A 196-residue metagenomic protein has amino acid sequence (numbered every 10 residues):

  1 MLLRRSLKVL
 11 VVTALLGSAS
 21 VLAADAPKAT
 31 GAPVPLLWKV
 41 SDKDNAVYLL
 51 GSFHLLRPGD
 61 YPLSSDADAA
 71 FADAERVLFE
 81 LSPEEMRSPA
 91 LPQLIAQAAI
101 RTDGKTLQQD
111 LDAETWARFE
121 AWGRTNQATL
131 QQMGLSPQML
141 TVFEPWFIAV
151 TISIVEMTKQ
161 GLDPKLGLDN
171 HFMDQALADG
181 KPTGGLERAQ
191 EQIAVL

Functional and structural regions predicted by a protein language model:
M1-R4: N-terminal secretory signal peptides that target proteins for export/translocation
S6-S20: Bacterial N-terminal signal peptides
V21-D25, G31: Boundary at the C-terminal end of the N-terminal hydrophobic targeting segment
P27, V34-L196: Structured, acidic catalytic/metal-binding patches in enzyme active sites
